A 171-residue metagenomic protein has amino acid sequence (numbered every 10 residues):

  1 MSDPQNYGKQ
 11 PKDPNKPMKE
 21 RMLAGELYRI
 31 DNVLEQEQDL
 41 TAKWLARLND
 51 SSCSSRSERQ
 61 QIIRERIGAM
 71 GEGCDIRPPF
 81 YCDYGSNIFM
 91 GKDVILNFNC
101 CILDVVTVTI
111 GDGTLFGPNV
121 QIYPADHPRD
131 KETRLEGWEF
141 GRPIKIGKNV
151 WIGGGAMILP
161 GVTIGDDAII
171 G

Functional and structural regions predicted by a protein language model:
M1-G73: Terminal amphipathic alpha-helical/low-complexity segments used for targeting or macromolecular assembly
K9, A69-E72, K92, K148 (+1 more regions): Intrinsically disordered, low-complexity regions
R29, M157, I169: Short, electropositive, low-hydrophobicity segments enriched in small/polar residues
C53, S57, F80-I164: Flexible, glycine/small-residue-enriched loop-and-beta-strand segment within the central core of proteins
I164-G171: C-terminal/domain-terminus segments
